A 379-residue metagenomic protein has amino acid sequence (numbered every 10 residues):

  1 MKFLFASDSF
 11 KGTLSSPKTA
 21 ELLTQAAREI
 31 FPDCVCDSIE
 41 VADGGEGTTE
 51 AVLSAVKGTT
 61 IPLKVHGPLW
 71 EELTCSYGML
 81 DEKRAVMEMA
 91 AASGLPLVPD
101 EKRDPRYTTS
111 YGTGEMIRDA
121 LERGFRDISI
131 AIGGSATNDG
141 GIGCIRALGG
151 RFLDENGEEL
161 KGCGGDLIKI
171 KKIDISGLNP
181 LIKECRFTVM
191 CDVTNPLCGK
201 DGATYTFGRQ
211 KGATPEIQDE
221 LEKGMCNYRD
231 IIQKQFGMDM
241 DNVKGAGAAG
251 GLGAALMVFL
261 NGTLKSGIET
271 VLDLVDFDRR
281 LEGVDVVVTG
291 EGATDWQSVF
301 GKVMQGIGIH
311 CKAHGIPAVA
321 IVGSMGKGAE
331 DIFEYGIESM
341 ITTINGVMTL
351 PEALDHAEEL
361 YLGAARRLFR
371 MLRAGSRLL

Functional and structural regions predicted by a protein language model:
M1-I132, A136-L379: N-terminal loops that bind phosphate or other acidic moieties and the adjacent beta-alpha structural core
